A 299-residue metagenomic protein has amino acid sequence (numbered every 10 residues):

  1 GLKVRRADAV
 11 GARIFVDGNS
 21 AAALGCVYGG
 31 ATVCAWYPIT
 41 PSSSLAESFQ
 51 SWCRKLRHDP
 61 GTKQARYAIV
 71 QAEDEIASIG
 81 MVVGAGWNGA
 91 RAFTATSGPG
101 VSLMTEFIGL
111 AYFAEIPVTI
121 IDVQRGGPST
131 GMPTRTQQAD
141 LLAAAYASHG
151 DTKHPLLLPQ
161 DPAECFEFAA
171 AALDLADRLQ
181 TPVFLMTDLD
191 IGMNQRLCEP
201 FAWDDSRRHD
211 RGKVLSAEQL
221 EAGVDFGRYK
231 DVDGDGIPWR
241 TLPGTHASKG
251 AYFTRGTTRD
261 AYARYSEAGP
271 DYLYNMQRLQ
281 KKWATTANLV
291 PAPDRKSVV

Functional and structural regions predicted by a protein language model:
G1-H149, K153-H154, L158-P159, K296: Thiamine diphosphate
G1-T32, F168, L173-V299: Flexible, low-complexity linker and terminal segments
S43-S44, G127-S129, E164-C165, G192-Q195: Short, well-ordered, mixed-charge alpha-helical segments that flank or form enzyme active sites
V101, T136-D140, C165-F168, T285-A287: Short amphipathic alpha-helical surface micro-motifs
D151-D174: Active-site/ligand-binding-proximal alpha/beta "capping" segment
